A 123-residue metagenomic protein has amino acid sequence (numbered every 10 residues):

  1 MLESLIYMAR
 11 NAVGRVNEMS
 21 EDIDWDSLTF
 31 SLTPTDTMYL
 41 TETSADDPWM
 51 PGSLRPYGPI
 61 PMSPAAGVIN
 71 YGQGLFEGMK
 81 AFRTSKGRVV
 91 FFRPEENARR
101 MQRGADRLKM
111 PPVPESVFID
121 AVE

Functional and structural regions predicted by a protein language model:
L2-E123: Conserved alpha/beta cores of soluble small-molecule-handling proteins
